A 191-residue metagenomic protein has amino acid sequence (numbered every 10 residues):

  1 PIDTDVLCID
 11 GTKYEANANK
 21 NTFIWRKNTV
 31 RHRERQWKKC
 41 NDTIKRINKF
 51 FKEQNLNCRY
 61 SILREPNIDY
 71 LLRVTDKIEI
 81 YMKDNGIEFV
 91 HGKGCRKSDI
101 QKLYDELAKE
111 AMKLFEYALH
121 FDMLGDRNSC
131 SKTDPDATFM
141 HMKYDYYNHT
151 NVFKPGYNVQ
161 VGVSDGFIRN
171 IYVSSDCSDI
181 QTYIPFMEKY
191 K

Functional and structural regions predicted by a protein language model:
P1-K191: Polybasic low-complexity intrinsically disordered regions
